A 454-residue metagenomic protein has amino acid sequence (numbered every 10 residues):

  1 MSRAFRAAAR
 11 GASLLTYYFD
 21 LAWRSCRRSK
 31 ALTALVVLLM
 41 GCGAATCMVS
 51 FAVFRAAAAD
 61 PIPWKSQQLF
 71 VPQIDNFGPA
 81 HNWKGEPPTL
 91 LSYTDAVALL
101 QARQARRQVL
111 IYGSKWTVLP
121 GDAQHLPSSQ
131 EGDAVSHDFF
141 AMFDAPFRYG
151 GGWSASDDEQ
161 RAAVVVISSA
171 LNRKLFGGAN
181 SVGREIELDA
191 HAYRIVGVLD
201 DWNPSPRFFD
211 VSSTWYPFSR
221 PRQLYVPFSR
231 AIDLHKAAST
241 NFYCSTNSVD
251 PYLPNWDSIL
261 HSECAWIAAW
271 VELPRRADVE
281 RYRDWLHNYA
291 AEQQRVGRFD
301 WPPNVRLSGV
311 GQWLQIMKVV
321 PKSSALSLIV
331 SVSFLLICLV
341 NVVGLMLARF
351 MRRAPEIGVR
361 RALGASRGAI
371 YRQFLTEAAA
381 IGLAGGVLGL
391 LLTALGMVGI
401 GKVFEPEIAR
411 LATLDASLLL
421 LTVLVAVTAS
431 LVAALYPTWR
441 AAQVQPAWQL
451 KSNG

Functional and structural regions predicted by a protein language model:
M1-F19, R24, R28, L32 (+3 more regions): Membrane-helix entry/capping segments
S2-A4, A8, F51-L175, A179 (+4 more regions): Structured, solvent-exposed hinge/loop segments at the ends of secondary-structure elements
C26, F350-R353, V359-G368, V444 (+1 more regions): Short helix-to-coil transition segments within interhelical loops that connect adjacent transmembrane helices
R28-I62: Short, strongly hydrophobic transmembrane alpha-helices
A34, V340, E356-G401, L421 (+2 more regions): Transmembrane alpha-helical interface segments in multi-pass membrane proteins
F51, V330-I357, I370, P437: A hydrophobic alpha-helix feature that marks transmembrane segments and, especially, their cytosolic C-terminal ends
D138-G152, A163-M317: Mid-to-C-terminal secondary-structure elements that act as membrane-proximal/extracytoplasmic interface segments
L421-G454: C-terminal membrane-exit region of the final transmembrane helix in multipass inner-membrane proteins
